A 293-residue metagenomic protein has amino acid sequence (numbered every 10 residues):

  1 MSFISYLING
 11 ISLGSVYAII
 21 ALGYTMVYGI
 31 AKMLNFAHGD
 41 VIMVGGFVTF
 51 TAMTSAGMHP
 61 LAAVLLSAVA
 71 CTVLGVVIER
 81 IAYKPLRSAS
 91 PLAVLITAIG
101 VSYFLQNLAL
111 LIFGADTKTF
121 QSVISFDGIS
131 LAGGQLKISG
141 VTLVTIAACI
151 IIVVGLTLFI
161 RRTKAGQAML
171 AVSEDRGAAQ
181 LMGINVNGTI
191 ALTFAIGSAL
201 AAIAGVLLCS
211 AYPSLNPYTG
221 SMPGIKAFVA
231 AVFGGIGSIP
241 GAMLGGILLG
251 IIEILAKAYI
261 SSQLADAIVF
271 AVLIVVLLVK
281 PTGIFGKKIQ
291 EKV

Functional and structural regions predicted by a protein language model:
M1-I20, V48, P60-A63, A89-V94 (+5 more regions): Membrane-interfacial amphipathic/re-entrant helices at transmembrane-helix boundaries
M1-V16, F159-K164, I190-A230, I254-A265: Inter-helical junctions in multi-pass inner-membrane proteins, predominant in energy-converting antiporter-like
I8, I30-V77, I81, L86 (+1 more regions): Membrane-embedded helix boundary and interhelical linker motif in transport proteins
L13, Q135-L215, I239-G245: Helix-loop-helix "hairpin" substructures at the membrane interface of multi-pass membrane proteins
S15, Y24-G46, P60, S88-A93 (+7 more regions): Short, non-helical or kinked segments that cap or interrupt transmembrane helices
I19, C71, K226-L249, A271-L277 (+1 more regions): Hydrophobic alpha-helical transmembrane segments of polytopic membrane proteins
Y24, G57-V101, L108, L244-L249 (+1 more regions): Alpha-helical transmembrane segments within multi-pass membrane transporters and channels
P85-L86, P91-R162, T189, L255 (+4 more regions): Transmembrane helix-bundle core of multi-pass membrane transporters and related energy-transducing complexes
